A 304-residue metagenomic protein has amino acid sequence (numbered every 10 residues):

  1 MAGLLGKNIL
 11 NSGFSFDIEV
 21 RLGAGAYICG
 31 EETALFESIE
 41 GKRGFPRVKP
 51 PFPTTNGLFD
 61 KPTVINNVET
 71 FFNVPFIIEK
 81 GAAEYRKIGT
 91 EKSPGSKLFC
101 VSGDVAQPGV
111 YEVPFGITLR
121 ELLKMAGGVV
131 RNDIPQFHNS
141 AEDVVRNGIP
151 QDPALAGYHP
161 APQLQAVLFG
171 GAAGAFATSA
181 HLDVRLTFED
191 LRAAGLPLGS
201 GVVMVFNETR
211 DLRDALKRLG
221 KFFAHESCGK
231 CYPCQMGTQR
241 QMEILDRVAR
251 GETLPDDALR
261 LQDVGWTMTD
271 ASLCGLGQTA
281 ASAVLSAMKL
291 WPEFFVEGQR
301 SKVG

Functional and structural regions predicted by a protein language model:
M1-F115: Hydrophobic alpha-helical positions that pack around
M1-S12, T178-G304: Ferredoxin-type iron-sulfur electron-transfer modules in oxidoreductases and energy-metabolism complexes
I18, N132, L155-F188, K289: Terminal amphipathic helices with adjacent charged low-complexity linkers/tails
I28-G41, R47-P51, F76, K124-M125 (+4 more regions): Short acidic, glycine/serine/threonine-rich loops at helix termini
G30, L122-L123, C231, C274: Buried hydrophobic positions in well-ordered alpha/beta secondary-structure cores of metabolic enzymes
P114-N132, D152: Short amphipathic, charge-patterned alpha-helical segments
T118-L119, L123, Q163, S227 (+1 more regions): Extended, hydrophobic alpha-helical segments in both membrane/secreted and soluble proteins
I134-L155, P160, V296-G304: Short, basic, low-complexity termini and linkers enriched in Ser/Thr/Gly/Pro that act as targeting/leader peptides
